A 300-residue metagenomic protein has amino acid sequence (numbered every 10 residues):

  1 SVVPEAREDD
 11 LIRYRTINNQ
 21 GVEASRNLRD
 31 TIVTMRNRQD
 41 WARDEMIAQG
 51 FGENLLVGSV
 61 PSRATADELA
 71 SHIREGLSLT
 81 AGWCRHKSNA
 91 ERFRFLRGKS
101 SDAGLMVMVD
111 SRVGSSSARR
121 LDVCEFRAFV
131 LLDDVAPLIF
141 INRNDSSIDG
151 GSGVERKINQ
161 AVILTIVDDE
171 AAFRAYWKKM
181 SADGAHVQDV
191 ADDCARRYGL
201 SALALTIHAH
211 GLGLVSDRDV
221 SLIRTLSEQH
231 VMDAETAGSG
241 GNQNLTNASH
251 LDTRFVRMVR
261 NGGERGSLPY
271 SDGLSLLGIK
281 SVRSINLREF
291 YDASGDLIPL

Functional and structural regions predicted by a protein language model:
S1-L300: Active-site hotspot residues in diverse enzymes, especially metal/ion-binding acidic/histidine motifs
